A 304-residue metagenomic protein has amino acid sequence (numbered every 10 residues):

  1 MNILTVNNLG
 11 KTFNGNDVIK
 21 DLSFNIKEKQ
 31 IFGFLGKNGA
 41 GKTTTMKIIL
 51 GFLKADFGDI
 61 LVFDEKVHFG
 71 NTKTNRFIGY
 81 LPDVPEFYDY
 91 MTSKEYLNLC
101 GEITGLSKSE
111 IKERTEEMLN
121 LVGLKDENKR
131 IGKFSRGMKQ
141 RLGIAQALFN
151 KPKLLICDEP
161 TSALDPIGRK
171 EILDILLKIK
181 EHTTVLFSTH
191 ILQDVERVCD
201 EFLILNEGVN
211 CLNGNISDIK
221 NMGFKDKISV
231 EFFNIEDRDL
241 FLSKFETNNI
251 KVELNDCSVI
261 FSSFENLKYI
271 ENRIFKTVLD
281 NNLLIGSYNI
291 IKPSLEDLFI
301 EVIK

Functional and structural regions predicted by a protein language model:
M1-T5, K304: Short, Lys/Arg-enriched, disordered terminal segments
L4, K11-N206, L212: ABC transporter nucleotide-binding domains
E28, D126, N234, E265-N266: Non-catalytic surface loops within mature trypsin-like serine protease
V67, L212, N234, L267-K268: Alpha-helix N-cap/loop-to-helix initiation residues
F87-Y88, I260-E265: Short histidine/acidic/glycine/proline-rich micro-motifs that form metal- and phosphate-coordinating active-site loops
D174-S262: ABC transporter nucleotide-binding domain
N266-K304: C-terminal coupling/interaction segments
